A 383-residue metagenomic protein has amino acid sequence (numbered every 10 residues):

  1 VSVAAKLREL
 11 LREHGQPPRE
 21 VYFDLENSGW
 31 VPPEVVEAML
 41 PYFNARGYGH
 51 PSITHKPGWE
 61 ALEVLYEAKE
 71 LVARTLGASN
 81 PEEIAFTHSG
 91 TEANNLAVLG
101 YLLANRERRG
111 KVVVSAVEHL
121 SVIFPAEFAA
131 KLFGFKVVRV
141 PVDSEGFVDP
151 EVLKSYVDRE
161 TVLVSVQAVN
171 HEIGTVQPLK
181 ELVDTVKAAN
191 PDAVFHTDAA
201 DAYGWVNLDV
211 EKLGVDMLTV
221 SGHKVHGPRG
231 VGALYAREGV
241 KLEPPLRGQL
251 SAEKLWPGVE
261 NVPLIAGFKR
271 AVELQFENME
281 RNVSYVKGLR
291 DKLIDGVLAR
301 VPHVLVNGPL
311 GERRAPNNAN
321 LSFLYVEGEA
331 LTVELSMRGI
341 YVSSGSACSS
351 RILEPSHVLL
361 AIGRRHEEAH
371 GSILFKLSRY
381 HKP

Functional and structural regions predicted by a protein language model:
V1-P383: Pyridoxal 5′-phosphate
